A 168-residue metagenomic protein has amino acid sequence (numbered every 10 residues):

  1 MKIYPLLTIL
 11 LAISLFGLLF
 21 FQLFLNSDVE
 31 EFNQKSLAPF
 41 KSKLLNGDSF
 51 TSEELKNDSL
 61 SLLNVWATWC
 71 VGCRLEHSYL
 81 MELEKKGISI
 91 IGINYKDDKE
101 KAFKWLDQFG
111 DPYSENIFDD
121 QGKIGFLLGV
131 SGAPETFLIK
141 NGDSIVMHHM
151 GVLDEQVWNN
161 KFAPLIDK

Functional and structural regions predicted by a protein language model:
M1-K43: N-terminal targeting signals for export/organelle localization
P39-S61: A short beta-strand-turn-helix
S59-S61, V65-W69, G132: Short pre-active-site segment immediately N-terminal to redox-active cysteine/selenocysteine motifs in thiol-based
L62-L63, I90, T136: Hydrophobic beta-strand anchors of alpha/beta hydrolase catalytic cores
V65-E82: Conserved redox-active cysteine motifs that mediate thiol-disulfide chemistry, especially di-cysteine Cys-X(1-2)-Cys
W66, I91, F126: Conserved Rossmann-like nucleotide-binding pocket used by diverse enzymes that bind dinucleotide cofactors
L75, K85, S89-Q121, A133: Conserved segment of the thioredoxin-like fold in thiol-based oxidoreductases
Q108-P112, D119-I166: Thiol/disulfide oxidoreductase modules built on the thioredoxin-like
